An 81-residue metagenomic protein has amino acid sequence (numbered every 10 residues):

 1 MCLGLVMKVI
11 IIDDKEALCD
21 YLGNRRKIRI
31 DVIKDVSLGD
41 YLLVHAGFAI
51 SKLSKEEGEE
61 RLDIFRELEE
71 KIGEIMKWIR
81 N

Functional and structural regions predicted by a protein language model:
V6-V9: Conserved hydrophobic positions within beta-strands
A17-Y21, I28: SH3/SH3-like beta-barrel fold
K27-K34: Beta-strand/loop nucleic-acid-binding surfaces
A49-N81: C-terminal structural segments of small proteins and small subunits
